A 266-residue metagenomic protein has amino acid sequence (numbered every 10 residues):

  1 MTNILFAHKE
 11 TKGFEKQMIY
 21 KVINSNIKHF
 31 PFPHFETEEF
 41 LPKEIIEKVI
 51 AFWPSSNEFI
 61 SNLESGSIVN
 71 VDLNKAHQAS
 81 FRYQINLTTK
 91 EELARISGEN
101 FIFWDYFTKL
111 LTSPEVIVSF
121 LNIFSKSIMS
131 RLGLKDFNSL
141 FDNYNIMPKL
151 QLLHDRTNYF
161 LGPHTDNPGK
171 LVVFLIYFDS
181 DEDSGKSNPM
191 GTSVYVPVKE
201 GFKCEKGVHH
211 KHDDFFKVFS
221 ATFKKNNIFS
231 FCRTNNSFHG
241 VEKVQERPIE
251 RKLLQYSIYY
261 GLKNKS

Functional and structural regions predicted by a protein language model:
M1-F30, S266: Fe(II)/2-oxoglutarate
T2, G66-V69, E242, Y256: Residue-level marker of intrinsically disordered, low-complexity segments enriched for small/polar residues
T2-K9, N74-Q78, M129-G133, K211-D213: Short, mixed-charge, low-aromatic patches
T11, F40, I45, N86-T88 (+3 more regions): Short linear sequence elements within intrinsically disordered, low-complexity coil regions
F14, N24-I27, F32, L153 (+2 more regions): Short, functionally important structural connectors and interaction interfaces within domains
Q17-K21, E91-E92, N138-L140: Short, flexible segments with low predicted structural confidence
N24-F124: Non-heme Fe(II)/2-oxoglutarate
N100-K265: Catalytic core of non-heme Fe(II) oxygenases with the double-stranded beta-helix
